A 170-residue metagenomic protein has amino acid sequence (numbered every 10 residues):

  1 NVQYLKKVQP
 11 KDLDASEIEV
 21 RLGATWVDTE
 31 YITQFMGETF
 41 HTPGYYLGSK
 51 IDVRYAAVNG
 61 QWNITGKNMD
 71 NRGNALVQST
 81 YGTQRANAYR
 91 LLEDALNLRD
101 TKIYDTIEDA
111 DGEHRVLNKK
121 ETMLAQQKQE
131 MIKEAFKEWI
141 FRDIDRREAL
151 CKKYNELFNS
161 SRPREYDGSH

Functional and structural regions predicted by a protein language model:
N1-F158: Charged, low-complexity intrinsically disordered regions
E156-H170: ASCE P-loop NTPase motor core, strongest for the SF2 helicase catalytic module
